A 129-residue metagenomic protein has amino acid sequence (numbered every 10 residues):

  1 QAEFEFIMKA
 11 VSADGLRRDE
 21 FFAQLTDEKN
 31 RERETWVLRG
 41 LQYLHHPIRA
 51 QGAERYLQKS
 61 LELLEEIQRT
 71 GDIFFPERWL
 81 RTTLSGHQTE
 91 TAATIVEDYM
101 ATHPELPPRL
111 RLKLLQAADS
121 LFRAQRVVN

Functional and structural regions predicted by a protein language model:
Q1-N129: Long, ordered, helix-rich scaffold segments
